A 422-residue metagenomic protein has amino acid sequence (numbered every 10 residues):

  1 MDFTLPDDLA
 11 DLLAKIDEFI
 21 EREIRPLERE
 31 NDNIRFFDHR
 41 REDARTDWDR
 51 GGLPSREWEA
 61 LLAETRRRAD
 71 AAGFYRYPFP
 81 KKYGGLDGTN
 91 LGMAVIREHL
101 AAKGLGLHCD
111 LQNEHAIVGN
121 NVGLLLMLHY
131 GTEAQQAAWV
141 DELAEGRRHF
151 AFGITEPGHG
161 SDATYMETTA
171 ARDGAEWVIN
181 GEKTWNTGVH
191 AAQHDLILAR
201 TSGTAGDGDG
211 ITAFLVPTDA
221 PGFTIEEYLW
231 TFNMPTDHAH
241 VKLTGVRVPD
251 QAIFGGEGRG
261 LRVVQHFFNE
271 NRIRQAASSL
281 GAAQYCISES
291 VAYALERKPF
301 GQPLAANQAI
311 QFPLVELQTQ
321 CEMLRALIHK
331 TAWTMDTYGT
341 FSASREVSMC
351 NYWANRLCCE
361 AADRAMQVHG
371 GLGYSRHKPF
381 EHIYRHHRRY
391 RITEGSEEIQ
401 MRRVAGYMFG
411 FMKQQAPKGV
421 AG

Functional and structural regions predicted by a protein language model:
M1-C109, A116-V118, Y130-Q135, E142-G146 (+4 more regions): Alpha-helical interface subdomain recognition
G88-N90, D162-T164, G188-A192, D207-G210 (+2 more regions): Short glycine/proline-enriched turns and hinge-like loops at secondary-structure junctions
G123-Y130, F152, T164: Flexible, glycine-rich active-site loops centered on histidine and acidic residues that chelate a metal or position
G146-I154, L198: A short, Trp-centered hydrophobic/proline-enriched beta-strand micro-motif
E156-M166, R172, W177, T184-N186: Hydrophobic, small-residue-rich alpha-helical packing segments that form membrane-like cores
Y165, D219-P249: Flexible, small-/acidic-enriched active-site or ligand-binding loops
N180-E226: A short core secondary-structure module
G245-V263: Long, acidic (Asp/Glu-rich), low-complexity accessory segments flanking structured domains
